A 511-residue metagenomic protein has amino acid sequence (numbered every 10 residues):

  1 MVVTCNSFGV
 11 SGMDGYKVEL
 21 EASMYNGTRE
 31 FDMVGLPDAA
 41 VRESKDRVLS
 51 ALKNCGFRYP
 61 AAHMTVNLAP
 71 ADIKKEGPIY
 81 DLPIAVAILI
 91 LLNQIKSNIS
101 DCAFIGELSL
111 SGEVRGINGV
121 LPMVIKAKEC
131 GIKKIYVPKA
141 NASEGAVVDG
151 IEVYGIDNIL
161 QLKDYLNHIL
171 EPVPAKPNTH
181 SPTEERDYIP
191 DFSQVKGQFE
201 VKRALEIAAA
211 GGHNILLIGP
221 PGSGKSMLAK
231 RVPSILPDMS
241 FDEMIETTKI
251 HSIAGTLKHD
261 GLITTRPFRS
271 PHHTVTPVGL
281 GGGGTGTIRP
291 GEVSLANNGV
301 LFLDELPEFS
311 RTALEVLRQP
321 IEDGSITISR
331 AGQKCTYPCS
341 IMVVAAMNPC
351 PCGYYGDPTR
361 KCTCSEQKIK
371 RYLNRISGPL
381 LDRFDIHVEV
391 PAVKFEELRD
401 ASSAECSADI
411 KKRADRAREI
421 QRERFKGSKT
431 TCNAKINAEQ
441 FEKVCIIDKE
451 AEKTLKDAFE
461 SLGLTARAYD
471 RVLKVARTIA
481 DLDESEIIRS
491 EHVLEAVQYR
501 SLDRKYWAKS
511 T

Functional and structural regions predicted by a protein language model:
M1-L216, P220-S226, A468-Y469, E486-T511: Peripheral, non-AAA+ core regions of ATP-driven protein-machinery
A40-K45, P60, N67-G77, I288 (+1 more regions): Basic, amphipathic alpha-helical bundle interface domains used for macromolecular binding and assembly
Y59-A62, N98-I99, E129-G131, D149 (+9 more regions): Short loop/turn elements that form and flank the Walker-type P-loop nucleotide-binding site in RecA-like NTPase cores
S111, L303-S310, G353: Catalytic P-loop NTPase motifs of RecA-like helicase/translocase cores
I169-I207, G211, D238-S294: P-loop NTPase nucleotide-binding/switch module
L216-L257, D323: Walker A/P-loop
N298, D304-E305, V316: Walker B catalytic acidic pair
